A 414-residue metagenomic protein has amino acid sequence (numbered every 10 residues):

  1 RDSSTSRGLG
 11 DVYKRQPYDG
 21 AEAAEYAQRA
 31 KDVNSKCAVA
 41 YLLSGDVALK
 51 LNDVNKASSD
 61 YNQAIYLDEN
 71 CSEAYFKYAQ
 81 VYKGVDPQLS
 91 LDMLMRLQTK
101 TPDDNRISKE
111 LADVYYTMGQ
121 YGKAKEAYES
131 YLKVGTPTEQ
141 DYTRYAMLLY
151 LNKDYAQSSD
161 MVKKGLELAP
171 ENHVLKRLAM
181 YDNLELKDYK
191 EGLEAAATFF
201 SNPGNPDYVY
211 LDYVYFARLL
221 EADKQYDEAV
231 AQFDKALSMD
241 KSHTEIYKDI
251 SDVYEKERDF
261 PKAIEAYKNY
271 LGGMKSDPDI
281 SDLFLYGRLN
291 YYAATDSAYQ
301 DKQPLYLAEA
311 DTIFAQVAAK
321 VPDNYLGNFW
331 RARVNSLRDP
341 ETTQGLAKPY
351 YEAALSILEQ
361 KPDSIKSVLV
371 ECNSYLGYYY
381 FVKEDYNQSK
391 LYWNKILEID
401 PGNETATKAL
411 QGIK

Functional and structural regions predicted by a protein language model:
D2-Q16: Single conserved hydrophobic/aromatic residue that forms the stacking wall/gate of nucleotide- or nucleobase-binding
S6, C37-V39, S72-E73, N105-R106 (+8 more regions): Helix-start (N-cap) detector for alpha-helical repeat units in TPR-like alpha-solenoids, especially tetratricopeptide
R7, D11, A40-L43, F76-Q80 (+9 more regions): Canonical tetratricopeptide repeat
R15-P17, K50-L51, Q80-V85, T117-M118 (+8 more regions): Register position in tetratricopeptide repeats
D19-G20, V54, P87-Q88, Y121 (+8 more regions): TPR-repeat structural position
Q28-D32, N62-Y66, M95-T99, E129-K133 (+8 more regions): Conserved structural position within tetratricopeptide repeats
